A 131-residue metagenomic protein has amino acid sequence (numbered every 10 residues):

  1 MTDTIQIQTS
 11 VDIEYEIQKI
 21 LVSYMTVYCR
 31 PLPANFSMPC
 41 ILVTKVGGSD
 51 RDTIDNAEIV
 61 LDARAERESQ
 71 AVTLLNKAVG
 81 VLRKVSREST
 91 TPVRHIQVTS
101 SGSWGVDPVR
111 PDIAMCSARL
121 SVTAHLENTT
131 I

Functional and structural regions predicted by a protein language model:
M1-Y24, T44-I131: Charged, amphipathic alpha-helical segments and their flanking helix caps
V27-N35: Short acidic low-complexity segments
N35-S37, R51: Contiguous segments within soluble domain cores/interaction surfaces
M38-T44: A short, hydrophobic beta-strand-centered structural micro-motif
